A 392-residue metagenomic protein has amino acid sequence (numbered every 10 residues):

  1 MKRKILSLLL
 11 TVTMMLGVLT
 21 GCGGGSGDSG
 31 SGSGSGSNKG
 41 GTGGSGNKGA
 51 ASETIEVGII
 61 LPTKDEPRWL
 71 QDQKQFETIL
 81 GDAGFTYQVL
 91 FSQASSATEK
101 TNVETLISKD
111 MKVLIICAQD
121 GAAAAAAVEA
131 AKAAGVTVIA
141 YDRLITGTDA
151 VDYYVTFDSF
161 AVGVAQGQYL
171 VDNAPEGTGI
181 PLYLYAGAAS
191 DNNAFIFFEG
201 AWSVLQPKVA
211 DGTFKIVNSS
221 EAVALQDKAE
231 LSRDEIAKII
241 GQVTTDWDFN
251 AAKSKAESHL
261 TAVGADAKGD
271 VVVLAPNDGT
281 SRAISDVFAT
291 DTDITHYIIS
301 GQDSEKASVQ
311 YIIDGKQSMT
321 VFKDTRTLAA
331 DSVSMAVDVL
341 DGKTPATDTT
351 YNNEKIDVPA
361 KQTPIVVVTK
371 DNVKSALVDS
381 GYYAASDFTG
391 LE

Functional and structural regions predicted by a protein language model:
M1-L10: Positively charged n-region of N-terminal signal peptides that target proteins for export
G17-G21: C-terminal motif of bacterial Sec signal peptides marking the signal peptidase cleavage site
C22-E392: A residue-level marker of the well-folded mature domains of exported/periplasmic proteins
